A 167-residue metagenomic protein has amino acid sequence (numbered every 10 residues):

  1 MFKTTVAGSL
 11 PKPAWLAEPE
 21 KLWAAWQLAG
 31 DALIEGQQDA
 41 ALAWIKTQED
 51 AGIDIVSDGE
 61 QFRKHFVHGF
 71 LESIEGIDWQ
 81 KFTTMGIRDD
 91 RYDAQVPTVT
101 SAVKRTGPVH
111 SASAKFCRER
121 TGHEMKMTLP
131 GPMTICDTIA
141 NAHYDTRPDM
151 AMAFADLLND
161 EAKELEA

Functional and structural regions predicted by a protein language model:
M1-A167: Domain-level signal for soluble alpha/beta catalytic cores
